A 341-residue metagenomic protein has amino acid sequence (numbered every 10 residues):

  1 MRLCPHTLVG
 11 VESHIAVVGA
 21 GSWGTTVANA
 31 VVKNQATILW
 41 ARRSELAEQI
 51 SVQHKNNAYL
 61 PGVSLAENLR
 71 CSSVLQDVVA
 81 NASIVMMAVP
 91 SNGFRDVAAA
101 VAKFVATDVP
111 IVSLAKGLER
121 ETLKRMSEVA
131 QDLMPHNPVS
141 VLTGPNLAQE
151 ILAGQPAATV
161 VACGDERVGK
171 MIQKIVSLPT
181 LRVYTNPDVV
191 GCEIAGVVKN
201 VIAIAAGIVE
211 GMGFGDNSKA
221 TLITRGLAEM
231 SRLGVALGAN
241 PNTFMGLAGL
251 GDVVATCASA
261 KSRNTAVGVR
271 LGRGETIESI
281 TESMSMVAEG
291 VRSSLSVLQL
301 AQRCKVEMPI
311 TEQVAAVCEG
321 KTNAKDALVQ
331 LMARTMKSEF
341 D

Functional and structural regions predicted by a protein language model:
L3-V63, R70-S73, A100: NAD(P)+-binding Rossmann beta1-loop-alpha1 motif at the extreme N-terminus of oxidoreductases
I15, T37-I38, N137-V139, V183: Hydrophobic anchor at the start of a short beta-strand that flanks the dinucleotide cofactor-binding loop
L65, C71-P156, I172: Rossmann-like NAD(P)(H) cofactor-binding subdomain of soluble oxidoreductases
G93, F104, V129-N137, P156-T243: Internal alpha-helical scaffold of NAD(P)-dependent oxidoreductase catalytic cores
S113, P138-T143, V183-P187, G246 (+1 more regions): General beta-strand structural signal in soluble alpha/beta enzymes
K199, A206-E210, V235-M245, G249 (+1 more regions): NAD(P)-dependent Rossmann-like dehydrogenase/reductase catalytic/cofactor-binding core
